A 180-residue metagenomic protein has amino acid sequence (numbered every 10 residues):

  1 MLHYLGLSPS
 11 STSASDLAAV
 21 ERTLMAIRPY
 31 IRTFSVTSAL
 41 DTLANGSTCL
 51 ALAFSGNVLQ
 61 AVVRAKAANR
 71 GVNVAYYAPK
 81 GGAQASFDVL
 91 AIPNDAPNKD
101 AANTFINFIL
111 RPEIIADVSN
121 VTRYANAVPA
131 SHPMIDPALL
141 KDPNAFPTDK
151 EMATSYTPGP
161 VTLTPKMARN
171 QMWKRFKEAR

Functional and structural regions predicted by a protein language model:
M1-Y4, S8-P79: Ligand-binding pocket segment of bilobal, Venus flytrap-like solute-binding proteins
L2, E21-M25, L40, A44 (+5 more regions): Non-transmembrane alpha-helical segments in soluble domains of secreted/periplasmic/extracellular proteins
L2-L7, S86-N98, D117: A bilobed periplasmic-binding-protein/Venus flytrap-type ligand-binding module shared by bacterial periplasmic
H3-G6, A26, F87-V89, K150-Y156: Flexible glycine/proline-enriched surface loops and loop-helix/loop-strand junctions
A14-A18, T37, D95-D100, P112 (+1 more regions): Soluble non-cytosolic domains of exported or imported proteins
S55-L59, G81-Q84, A96-P97, E113-I115: Solvent-exposed loop/turn segments at secondary-structure junctions within structured extracellular/periplasmic domains
P93-A153: Mature extracytoplasmic/periplasmic domains
K150-R180: Conserved C-terminal helix/tail region of periplasmic/extracytoplasmic solute-binding proteins
